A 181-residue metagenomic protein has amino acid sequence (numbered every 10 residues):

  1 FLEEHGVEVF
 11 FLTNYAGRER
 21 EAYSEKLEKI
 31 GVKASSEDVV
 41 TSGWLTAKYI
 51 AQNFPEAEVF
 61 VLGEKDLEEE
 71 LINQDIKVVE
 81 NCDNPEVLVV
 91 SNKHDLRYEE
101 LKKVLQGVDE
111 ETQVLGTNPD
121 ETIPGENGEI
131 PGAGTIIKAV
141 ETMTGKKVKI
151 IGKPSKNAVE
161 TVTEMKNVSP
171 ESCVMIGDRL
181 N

Functional and structural regions predicted by a protein language model:
F1-L27, E58-L62, E110-G128: Substrate-recognition element of Asp-dependent hydrolases with the DxDx(T/V) motif
R20-D38, K103, E110-T112, E126-T142: Substrate-recognition/cap helix-loop segment adjacent to the acidic, metal-dependent catalytic center of Asp-based
A34, F54-A57, V168-E171: Short helix-loop-beta connector
A47, D66-Q74, N157-T161, D178-N181: Acidic, divalent-metal-coordinating active-site segment for phosphoryl/phosphodiester hydrolysis, typified by short
F60, E86-S91, L115, V174-I176: Structural motif
I76-E86: Short acidic low-complexity segments
N92-E99: Active-site glycine- and acidic-residue-rich loops that bind and position anionic ligands or nucleotide-like cofactors
V148-N181: Conserved Lys-Pro-Asp/Glu-containing loop-to-beta segment of HAD-superfamily phosphomonoesterases, centered on
